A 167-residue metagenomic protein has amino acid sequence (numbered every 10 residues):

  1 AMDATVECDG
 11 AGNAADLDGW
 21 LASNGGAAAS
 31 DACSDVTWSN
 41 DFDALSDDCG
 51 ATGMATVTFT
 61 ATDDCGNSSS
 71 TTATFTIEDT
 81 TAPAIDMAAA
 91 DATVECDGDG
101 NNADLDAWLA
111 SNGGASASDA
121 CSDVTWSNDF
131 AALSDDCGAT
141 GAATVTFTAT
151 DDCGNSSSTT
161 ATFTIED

Functional and structural regions predicted by a protein language model:
A1-D167: Proline-threonine-serine-rich low-complexity tracts
